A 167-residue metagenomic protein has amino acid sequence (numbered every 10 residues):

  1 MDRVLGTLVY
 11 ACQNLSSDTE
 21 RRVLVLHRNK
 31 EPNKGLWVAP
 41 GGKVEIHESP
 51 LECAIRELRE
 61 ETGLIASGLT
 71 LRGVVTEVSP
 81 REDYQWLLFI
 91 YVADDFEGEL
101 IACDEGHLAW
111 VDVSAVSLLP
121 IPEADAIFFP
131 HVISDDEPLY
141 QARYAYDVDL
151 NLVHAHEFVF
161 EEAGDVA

Functional and structural regions predicted by a protein language model:
M1-V23, P40: Conserved N-terminal beta-strand and adjoining loop/helix that marks the start of the Nudix/MutT-like hydrolase domain
L5-T7, W86-F89, G106, A142: Change "...and in nucleic-acid phosphodiester-cleaving endonucleases..." to "...and in nucleic-acid processing enzymes
S17-D18, E97-I101: Short helix-loop capping/hinge motifs at secondary-structure junctions, enriched in acidic/polar residues
K34-W37: A positional/architectural concept
A39-G73, Y91: The catalytic Nudix box helix
G63-E99, V113-A115: Active-site segment of metal-dependent pyrophosphate-handling enzymes, primarily the Nudix hydrolase catalytic core
I90-V92, I101-V132, L150, H154-G164: NUDIX/MutT-family hydrolases
P138-V148: Low-complexity, intrinsically disordered Gly/Pro/Thr-rich segments
